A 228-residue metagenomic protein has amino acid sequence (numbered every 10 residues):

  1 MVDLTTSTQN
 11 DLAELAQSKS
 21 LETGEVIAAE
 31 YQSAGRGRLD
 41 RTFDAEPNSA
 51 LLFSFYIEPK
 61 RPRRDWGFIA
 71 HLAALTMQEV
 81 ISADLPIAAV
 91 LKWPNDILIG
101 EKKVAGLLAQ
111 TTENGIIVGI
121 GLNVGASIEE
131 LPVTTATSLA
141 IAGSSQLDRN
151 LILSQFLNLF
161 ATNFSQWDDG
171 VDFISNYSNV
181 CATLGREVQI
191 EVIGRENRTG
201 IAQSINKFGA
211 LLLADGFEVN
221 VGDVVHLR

Functional and structural regions predicted by a protein language model:
M1-S82: N-terminal lobe of the biotin/lipoate ligase/transferase fold
A29, A89-W93: General beta-strand structural signal in soluble alpha/beta enzymes
R36-R41, K92, R149, R228: Basic side chains
R61-A89, I99-R228: Long, positively charged amphipathic alpha-helical accessory segments at protein N-termini or as interdomain linkers
D96: Conserved active-site carboxylates
